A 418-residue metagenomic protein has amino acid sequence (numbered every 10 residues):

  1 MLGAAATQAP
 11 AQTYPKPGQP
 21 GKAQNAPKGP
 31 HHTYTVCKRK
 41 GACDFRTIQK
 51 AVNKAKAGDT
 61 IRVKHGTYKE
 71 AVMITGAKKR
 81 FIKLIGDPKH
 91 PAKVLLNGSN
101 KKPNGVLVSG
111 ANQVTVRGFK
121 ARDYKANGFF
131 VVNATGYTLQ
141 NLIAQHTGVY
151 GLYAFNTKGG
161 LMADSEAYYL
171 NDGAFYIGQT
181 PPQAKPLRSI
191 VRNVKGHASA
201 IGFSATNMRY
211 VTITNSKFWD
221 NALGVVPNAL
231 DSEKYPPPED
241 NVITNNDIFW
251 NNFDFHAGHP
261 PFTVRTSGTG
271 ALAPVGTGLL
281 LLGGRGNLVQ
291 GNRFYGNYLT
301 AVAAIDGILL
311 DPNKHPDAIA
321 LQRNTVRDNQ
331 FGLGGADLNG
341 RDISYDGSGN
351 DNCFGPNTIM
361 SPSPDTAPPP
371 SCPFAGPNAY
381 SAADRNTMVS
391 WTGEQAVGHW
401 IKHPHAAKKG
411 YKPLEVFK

Functional and structural regions predicted by a protein language model:
M1-A4: Bacterial N-terminal signal peptides
T7-K50, H65-T67: Right-handed parallel beta-helix/beta-solenoid
Y14, G21, D59, I319-T325 (+1 more regions): Acidic, glycine- and Ser/Thr-rich low-complexity intrinsically disordered tracts in extracellular/secreted proteins
K38-K40, R46, T60-H65, A71 (+1 more regions): Right-handed parallel beta-helix/beta-spiral solenoid domain characteristic of secreted/periplasmic
R46-K54, K69-A77, N97, F130 (+2 more regions): Short, T/G/N/S-enriched strand-turn elements that build extracellular solenoid repeat scaffolds
Y68-M73, S99-V106, K125-V131, G148-F155 (+9 more regions): Short glycine/acidic-rich loop motifs that flank beta-strands on beta-rich extracellular proteins
I85, N112-D123, T135-Y150, K158-Y176 (+8 more regions): Right-handed parallel beta-helix
N251-T277: Flexible internal linker/loop segments at domain or repeat junctions
